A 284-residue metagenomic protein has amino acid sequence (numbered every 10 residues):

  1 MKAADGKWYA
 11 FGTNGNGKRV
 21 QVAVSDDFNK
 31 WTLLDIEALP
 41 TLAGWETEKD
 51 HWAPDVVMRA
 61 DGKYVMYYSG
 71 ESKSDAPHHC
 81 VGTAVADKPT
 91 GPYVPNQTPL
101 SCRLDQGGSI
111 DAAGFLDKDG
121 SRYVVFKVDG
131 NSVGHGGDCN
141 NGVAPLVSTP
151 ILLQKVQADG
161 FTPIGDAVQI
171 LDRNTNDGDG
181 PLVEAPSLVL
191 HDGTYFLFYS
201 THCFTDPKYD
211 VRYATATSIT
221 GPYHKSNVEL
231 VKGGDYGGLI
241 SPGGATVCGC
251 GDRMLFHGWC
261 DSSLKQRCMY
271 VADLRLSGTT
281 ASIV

Functional and structural regions predicted by a protein language model:
M1-V284: Carbohydrate-active catalytic/glycan-binding domains of CAZyme proteins, especially the secreted or lumenal ectodomains
